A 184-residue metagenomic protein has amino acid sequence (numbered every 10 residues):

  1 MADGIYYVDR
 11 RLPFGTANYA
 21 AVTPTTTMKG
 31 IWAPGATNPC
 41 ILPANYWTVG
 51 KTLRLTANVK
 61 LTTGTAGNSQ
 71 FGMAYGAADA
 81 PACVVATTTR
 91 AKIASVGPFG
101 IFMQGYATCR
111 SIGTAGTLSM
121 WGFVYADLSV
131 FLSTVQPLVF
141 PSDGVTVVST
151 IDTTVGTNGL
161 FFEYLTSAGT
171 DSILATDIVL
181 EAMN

Functional and structural regions predicted by a protein language model:
A2-N184: Surface-exposed molecular-recognition determinants
